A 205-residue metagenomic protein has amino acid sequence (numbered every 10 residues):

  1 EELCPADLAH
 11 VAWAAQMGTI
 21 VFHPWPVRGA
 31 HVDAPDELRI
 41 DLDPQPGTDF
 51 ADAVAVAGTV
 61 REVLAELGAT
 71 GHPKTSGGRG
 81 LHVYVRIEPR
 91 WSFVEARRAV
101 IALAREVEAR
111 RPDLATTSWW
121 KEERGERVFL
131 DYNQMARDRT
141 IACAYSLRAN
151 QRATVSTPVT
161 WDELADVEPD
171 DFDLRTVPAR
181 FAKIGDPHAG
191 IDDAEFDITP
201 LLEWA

Functional and structural regions predicted by a protein language model:
E2-P24: Structured, non-catalytic alpha/beta "coupling" segments that mediate domain-domain communication and provide generic
M17-L38, P44-T48, T59, V94-A205: C-terminal accessory nucleic-acid interaction domains of nucleic acid-metabolism proteins
A51: Portal/gating segments that form or line small-molecule/metal binding sites
V56: Calcium-regulated, polybasic anionic-phospholipid
R61-T75: Active-site palm subdomain of RNA-directed nucleic acid polymerases
G71-G77, S118-E122: Short beta-strand
T75-V85: Short, conserved phosphate-binding/catalytic loop or strand-edge motifs used in phosphoryl-/nucleotidyl-transfer
Y84-A96: Catalytic palm subdomain of template-directed nucleic-acid polymerases, centered on the conserved carboxylate motif
